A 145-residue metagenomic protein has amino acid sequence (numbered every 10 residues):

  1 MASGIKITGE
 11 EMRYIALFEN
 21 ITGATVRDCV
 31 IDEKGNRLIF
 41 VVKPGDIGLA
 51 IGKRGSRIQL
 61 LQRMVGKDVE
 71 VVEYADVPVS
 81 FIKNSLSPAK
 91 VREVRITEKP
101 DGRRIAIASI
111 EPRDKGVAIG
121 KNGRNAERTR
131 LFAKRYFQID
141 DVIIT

Functional and structural regions predicted by a protein language model:
M1-T145: RNA-contacting regions in translation and RNA-metabolism proteins, encompassing KH/S1 modules where present
